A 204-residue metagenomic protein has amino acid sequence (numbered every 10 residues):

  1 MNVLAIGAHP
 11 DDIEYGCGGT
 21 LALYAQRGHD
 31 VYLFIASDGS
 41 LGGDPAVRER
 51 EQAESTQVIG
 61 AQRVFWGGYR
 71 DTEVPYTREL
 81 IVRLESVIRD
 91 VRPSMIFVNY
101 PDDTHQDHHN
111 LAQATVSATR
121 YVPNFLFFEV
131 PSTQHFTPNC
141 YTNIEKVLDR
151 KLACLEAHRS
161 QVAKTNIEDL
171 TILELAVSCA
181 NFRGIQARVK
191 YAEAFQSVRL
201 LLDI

Functional and structural regions predicted by a protein language model:
M1-L4, A46, R70, V74-I204: Metal-dependent de-N-acetylase/amidase catalytic core
M1-R92, R120, Q196-S197: Active-site rim/loop-helix segments in enzyme catalytic domains that contact anionic ligands
